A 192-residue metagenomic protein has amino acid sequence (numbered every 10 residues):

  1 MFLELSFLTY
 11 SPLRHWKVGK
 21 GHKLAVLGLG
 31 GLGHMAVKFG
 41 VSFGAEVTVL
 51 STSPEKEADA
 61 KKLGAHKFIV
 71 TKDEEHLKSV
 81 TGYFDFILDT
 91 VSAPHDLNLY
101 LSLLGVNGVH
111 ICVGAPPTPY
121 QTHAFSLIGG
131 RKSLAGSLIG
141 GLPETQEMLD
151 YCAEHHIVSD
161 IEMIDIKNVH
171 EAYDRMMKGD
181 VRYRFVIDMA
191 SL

Functional and structural regions predicted by a protein language model:
M1-H15, L27-M35: A glycine-rich, Thr/Ser-enriched phosphate-binding loop motif common to dinucleotide/cofactor-binding enzymes
L13, V37, E57, L97-Y100 (+1 more regions): Generic hydrophobic/aromatic pocket-lining and core-packing "Φ" positions
K20-L29, V41-L99: Adenosine-nucleotide cofactor-binding segment
K23, G108-V109, S133: Short glycine-centered segments of the SAM/dcSAM-binding site in methyltransferase folds
T52, L142-L192: C-terminal hydrophobic helical "lid"/dimerization subdomain of Rossmann-like NAD(P)H-dependent oxidoreductases
L104-V106: Helix-to-beta-strand junctions that scaffold the AdoMet/dcAdoMet cofactor pocket in Class I SAM-dependent enzymes
G114-R131, S137, L142-Y151: Rossmann-fold NAD(P)-binding glycine/threonine-rich loop
